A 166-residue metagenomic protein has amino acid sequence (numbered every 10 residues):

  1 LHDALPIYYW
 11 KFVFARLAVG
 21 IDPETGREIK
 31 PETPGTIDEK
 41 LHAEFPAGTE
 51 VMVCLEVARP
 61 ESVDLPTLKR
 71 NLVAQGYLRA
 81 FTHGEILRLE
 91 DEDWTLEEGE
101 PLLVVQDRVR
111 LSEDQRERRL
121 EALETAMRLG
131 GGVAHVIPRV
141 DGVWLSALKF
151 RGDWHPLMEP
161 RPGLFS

Functional and structural regions predicted by a protein language model:
L1-S166: Conserved phosphate-binding elements of NTP-dependent enzyme cores
